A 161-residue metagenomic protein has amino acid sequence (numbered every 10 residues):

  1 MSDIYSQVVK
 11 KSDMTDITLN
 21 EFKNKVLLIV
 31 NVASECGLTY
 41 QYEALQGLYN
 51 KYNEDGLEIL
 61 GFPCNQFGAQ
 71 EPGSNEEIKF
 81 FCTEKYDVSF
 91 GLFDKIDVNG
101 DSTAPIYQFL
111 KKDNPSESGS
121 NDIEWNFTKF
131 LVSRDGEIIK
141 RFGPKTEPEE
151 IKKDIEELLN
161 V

Functional and structural regions predicted by a protein language model:
M1-V161: Chalcogenol-based redox active-site neighborhoods
